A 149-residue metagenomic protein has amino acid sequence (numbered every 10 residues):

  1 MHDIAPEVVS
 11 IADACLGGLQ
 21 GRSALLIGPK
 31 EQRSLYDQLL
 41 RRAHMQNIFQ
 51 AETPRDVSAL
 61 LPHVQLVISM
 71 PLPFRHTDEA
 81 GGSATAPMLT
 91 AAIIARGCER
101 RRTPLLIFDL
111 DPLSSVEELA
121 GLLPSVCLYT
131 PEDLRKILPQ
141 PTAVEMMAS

Functional and structural regions predicted by a protein language model:
M1-G81, A86: Hydrophobic, well-ordered beta-alpha structural blocks that scaffold small-molecule cofactor pockets
A5-P6, A95-L106, L110-S149: Adenosine-phosphate binding glycine-rich loop
Y36, T90, D111: Conserved sugar-transfer catalytic core signal across GT-A, GT-B, and GT-C glycosyltransferases
M88-A95: Amphipathic helical hotspot of TIR/SEFIR-family domains
